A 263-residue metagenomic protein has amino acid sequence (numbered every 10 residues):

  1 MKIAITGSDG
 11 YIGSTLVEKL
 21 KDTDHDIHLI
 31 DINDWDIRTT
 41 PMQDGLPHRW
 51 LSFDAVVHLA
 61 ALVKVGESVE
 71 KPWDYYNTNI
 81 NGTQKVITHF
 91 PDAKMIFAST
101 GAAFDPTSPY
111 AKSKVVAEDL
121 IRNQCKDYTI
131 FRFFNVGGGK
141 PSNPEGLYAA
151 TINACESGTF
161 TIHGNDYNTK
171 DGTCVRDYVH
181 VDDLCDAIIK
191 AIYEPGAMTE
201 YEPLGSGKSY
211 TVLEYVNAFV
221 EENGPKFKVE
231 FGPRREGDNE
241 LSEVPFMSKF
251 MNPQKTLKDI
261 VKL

Functional and structural regions predicted by a protein language model:
I3-L20: N-terminal Rossmann NAD(P)H-binding glycine-rich loop of SDR-like oxidoreductase domains
I27-P47: Adenosine-cofactor binding site in Rossmann-like domains, unifying the SAM/SAH pocket of S-adenosylmethionine-dependent
L46-T78: NAD(P)H-binding glycine-rich loop region in Rossmannoid oxidoreductase-like domains and their noncatalytic homologs
H58, Q84-A111, D127-F131: Conserved Rossmann-fold NAD(P)-dependent oxidoreductase catalytic core, especially the SDR/UDP-sugar
E70-I96, D119-L120: NAD(P)-cofactor binding segment of oxidoreductase domains
P109, D119-K190, A218-V220: NAD(P)-dependent short-chain dehydrogenase/reductase
N165-T169, T199-E202, Y210-N217, G224-L241: C-terminal "lid/loop" region of Rossmann-like NAD(P)-dependent oxidoreductases
V181, F231-D259: Conserved C-terminal active-site "lid" loop/helix of NAD(P)H-dependent oxidoreductases that clamps the redox cofactor
